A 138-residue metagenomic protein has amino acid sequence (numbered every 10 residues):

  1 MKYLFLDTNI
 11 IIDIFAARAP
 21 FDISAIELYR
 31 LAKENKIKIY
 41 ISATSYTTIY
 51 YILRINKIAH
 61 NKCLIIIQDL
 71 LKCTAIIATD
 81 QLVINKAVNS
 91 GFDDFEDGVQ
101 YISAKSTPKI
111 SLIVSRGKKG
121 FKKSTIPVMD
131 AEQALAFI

Functional and structural regions predicted by a protein language model:
M1-I41, I55-N61, K123, E132-I138: Short, well-structured N-terminal submotif of metal-dependent ribonuclease cores
Y3, C73, K105-I138: Acidic, PIN/NYN-like endoribonuclease modules and their adjacent C-terminal/linker elements
I10, A16, Y51, D97-S103: Hydrophobic side chains within alpha-helical segments
I10, S45, D80, K118-K119 (+1 more regions): Short, flexible active-site-adjacent loop segments at beta-strand->alpha-helix junctions, enriched in small/polar
A19, I26, T44-K86: Active-site-proximal, substrate-binding regions of enzyme catalytic domains and RNA-binding/basic surfaces
L31-A32, L70, T107: Hydrophobic helix-cap positions at the C-terminus of alpha-helices in RecA-like/P-loop ATPase nucleotide-binding cores
Y40, I77, M129: General small-molecule cofactor/ligand-binding pocket signal
A75-K118: Active-site neighborhoods of divalent-metal-dependent phosphate/nucleic-acid chemistry enzymes
